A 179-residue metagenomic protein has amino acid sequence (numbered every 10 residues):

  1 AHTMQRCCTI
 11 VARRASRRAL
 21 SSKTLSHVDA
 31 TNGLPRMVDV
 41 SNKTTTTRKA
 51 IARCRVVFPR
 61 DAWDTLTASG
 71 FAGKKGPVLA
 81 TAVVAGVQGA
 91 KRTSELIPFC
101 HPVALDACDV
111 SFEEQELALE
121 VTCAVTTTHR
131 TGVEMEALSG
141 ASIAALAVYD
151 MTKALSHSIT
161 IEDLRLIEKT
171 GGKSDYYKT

Functional and structural regions predicted by a protein language model:
A1-K23: N-terminal mitochondrial targeting presequence
L20-H101, L105-T179: C-terminal binding/interaction regions
